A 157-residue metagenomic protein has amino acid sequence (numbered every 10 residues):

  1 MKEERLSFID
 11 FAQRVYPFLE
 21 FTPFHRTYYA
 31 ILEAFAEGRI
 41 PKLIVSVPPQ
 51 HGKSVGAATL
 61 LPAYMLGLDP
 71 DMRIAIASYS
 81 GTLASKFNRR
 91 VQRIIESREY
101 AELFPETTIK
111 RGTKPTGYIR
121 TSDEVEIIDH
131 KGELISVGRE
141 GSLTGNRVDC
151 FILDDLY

Functional and structural regions predicted by a protein language model:
M1-P41: N-terminal accessory segments
E33-E37, G67-P70, T144: Residue-level signal for alpha-helix termini/capping positions
K42-I44, R73-A75, E133, C150: Residue-level preference for the first positions of well-ordered beta-strands
V45-L103: Conserved P-loop
K53-S54, G138-D149: SF2 helicase motor core recognition
A77-E140: Conserved nucleotide-state-sensing and coupling region of NTP-binding domains
D155-L156: Walker B catalytic acidic pair
